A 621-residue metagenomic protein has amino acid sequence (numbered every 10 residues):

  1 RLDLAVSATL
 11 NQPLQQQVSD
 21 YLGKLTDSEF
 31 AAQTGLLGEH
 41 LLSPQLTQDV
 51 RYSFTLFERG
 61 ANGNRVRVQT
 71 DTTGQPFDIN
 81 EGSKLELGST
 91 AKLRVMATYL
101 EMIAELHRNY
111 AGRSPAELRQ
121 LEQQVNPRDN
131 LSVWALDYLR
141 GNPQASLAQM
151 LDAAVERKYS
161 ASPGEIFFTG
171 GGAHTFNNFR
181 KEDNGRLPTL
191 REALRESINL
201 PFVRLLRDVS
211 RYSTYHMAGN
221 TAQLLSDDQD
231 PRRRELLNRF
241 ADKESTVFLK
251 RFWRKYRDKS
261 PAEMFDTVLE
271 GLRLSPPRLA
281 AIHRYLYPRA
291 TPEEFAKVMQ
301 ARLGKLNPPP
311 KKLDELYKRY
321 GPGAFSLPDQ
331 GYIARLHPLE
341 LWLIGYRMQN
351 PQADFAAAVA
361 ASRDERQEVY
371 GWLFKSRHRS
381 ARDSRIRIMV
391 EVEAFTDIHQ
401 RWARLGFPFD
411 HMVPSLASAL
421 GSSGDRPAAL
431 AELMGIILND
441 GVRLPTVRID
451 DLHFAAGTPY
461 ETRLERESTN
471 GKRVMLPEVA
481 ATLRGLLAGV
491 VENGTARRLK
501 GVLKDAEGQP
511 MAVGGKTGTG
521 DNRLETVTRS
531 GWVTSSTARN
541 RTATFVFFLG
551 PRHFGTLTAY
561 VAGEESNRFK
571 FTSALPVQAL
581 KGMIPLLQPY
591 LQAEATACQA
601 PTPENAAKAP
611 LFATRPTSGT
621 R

Functional and structural regions predicted by a protein language model:
D3-P13, P76-H216, L224-D228, L236-S245 (+5 more regions): Active-site loop and adjoining helix of the penicillin-binding protein/serine DD-peptidase-beta-lactamase fold
A8-L56, V66-E81, V95, G141-V155 (+5 more regions): A penicillin-recognizing enzyme superfamily signal
A111-L121, Y215-L224, T446-F454, A595-T602: Short alpha-helical "patches" and their helix-cap loops
V203, H399, M511: Short glycine-/small-residue-rich flexible loop motifs, especially phosphate/cofactor-binding loops
H216-N220, E391-P408: Short, charged, amphipathic alpha-helices and their helix-cap/turn boundaries
